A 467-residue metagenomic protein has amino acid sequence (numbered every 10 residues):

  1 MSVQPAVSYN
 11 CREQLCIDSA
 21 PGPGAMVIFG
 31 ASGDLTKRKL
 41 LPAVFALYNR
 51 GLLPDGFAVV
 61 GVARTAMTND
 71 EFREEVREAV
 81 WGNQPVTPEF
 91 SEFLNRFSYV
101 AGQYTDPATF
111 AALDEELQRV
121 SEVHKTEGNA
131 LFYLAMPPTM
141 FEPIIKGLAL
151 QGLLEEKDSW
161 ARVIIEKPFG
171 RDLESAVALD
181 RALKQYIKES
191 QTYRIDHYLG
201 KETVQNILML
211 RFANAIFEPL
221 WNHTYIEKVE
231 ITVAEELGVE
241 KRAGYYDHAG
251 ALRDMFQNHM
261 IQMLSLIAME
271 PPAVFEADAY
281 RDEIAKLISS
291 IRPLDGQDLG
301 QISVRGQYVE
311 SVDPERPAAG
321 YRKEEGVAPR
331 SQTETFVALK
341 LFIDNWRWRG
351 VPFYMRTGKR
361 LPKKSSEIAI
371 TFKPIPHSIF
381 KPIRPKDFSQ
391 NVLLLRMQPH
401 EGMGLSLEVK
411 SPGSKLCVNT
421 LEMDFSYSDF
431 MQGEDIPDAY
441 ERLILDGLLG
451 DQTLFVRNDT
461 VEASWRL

Functional and structural regions predicted by a protein language model:
M1-I165, F169-L467: Secretory/organelle targeting and membrane-embedding segments
